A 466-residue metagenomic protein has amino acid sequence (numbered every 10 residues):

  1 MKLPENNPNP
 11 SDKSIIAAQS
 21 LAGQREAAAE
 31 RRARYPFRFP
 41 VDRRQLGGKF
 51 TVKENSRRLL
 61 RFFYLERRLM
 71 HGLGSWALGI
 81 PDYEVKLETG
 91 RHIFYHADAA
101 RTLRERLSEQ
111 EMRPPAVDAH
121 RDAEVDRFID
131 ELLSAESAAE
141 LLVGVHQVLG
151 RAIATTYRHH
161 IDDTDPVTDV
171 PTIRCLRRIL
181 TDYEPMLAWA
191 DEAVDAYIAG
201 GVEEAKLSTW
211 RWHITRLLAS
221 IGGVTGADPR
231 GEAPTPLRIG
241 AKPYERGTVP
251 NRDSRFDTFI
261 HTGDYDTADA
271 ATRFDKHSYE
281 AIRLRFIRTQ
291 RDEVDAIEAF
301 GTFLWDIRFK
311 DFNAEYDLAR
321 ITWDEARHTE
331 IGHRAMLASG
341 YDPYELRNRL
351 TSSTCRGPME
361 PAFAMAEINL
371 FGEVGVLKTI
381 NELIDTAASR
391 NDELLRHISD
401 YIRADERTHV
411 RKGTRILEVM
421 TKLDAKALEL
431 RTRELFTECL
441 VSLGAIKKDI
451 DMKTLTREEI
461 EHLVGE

Functional and structural regions predicted by a protein language model:
K2-E466: Non-heme di-metal
